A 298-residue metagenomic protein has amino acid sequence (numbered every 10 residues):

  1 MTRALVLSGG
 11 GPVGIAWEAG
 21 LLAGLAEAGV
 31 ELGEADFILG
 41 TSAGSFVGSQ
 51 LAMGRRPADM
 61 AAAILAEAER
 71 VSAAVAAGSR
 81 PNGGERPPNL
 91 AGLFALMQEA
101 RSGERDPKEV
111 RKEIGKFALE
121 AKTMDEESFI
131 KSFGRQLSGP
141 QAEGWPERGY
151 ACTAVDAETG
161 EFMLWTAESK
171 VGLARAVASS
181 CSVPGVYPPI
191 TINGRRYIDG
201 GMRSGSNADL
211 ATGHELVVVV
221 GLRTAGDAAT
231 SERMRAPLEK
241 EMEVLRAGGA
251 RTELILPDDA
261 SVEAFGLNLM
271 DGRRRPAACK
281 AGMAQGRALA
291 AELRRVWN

Functional and structural regions predicted by a protein language model:
M1-T41, F46-N298: Patatin-like phospholipase
